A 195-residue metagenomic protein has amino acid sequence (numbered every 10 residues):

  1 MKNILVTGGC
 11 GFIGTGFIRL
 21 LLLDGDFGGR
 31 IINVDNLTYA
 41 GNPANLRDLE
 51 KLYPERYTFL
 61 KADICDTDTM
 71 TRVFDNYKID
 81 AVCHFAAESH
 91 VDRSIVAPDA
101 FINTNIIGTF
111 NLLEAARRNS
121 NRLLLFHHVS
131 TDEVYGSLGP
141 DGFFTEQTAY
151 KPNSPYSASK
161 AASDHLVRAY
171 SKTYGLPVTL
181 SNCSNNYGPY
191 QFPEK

Functional and structural regions predicted by a protein language model:
M1-P189: N-terminal Rossmann-like NAD(P)+-binding domain of SDR-like oxidoreductases, especially those catalyzing
P189-K195: Substrate-binding strand-loop-helix patch in Rossmann-like NAD(P)-dependent oxidoreductase/epimerase domains
